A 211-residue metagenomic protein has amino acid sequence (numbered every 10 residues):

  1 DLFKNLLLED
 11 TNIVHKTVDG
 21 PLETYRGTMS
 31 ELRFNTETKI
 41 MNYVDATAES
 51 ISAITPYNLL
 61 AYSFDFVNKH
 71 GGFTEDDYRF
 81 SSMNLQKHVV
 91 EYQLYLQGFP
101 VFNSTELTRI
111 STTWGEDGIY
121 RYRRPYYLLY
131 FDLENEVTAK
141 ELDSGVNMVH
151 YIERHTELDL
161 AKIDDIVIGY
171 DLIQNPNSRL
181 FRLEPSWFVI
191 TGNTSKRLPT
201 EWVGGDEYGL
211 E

Functional and structural regions predicted by a protein language model:
D1-K69: Preferential activation on post-signal-peptide N-terminal prodomains/segments of secreted or lumenal proteins
T17-T24, K87-Y92, E184-W187: Short, hydrophobic/aromatic-rich segments at coil-to-beta transitions
E31-I40, L85-Q86, T113-Y120, L183-E184: Short, solvent-exposed coil/turn segments at beta-strand boundaries
Y62, F66-F102, P125-F181: Segments that shape or occlude catalytic/ligand-binding pockets
S63, T112, P185-N193, L198-V203: Conserved histidines in hydrophobic membrane contexts and catalytic metal-binding motifs
N103-R109, R182-S186: Short, surface-exposed coil-to-beta transition loops
T105, T113-L128: Transition segments tied to proteolytic processing and entry into folded domains
T108, R124, L128, R197-E211: Extended intrinsically disordered, low-complexity coil regions enriched in Ser, Thr, Gly, Ala and often Pro
